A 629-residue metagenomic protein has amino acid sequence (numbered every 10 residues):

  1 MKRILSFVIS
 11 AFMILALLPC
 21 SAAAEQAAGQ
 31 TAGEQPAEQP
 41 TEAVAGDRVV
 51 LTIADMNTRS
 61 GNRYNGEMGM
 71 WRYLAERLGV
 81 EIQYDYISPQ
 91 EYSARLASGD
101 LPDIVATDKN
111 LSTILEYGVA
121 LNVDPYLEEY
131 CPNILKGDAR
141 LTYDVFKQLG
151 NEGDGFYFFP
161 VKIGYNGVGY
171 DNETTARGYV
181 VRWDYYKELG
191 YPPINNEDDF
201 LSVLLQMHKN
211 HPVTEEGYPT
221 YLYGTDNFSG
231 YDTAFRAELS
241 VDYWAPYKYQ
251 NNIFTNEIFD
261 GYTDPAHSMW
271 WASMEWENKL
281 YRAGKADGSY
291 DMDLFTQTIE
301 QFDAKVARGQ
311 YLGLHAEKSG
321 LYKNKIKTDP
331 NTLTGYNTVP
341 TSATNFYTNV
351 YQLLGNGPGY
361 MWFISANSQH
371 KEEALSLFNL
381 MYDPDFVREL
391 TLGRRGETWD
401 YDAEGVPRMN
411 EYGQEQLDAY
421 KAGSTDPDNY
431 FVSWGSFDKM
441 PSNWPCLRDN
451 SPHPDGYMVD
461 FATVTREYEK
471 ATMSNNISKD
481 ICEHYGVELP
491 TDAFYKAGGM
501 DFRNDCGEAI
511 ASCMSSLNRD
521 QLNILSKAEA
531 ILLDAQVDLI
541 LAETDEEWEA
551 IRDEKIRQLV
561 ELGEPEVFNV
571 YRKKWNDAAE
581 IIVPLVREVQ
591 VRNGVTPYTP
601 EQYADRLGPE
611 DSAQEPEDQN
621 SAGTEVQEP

Functional and structural regions predicted by a protein language model:
I4, V8-I9, M13, L17 (+1 more regions): Extracytoplasmic/secretory soluble proteins
